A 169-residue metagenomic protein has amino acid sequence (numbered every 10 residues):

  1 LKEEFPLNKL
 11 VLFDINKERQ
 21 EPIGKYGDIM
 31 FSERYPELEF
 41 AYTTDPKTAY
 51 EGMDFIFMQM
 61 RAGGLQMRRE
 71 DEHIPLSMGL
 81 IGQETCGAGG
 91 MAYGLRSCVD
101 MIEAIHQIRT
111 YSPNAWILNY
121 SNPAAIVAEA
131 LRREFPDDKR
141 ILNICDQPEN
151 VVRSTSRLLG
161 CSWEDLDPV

Functional and structural regions predicted by a protein language model:
K2-E3, D28-E33, T110, E129-I141 (+1 more regions): Short, surface-exposed basic-aromatic patches at helix termini and helix-loop junctions that form
K2-Y35: Glycine-rich phosphate-binding loop and adjoining beta1-alpha1-beta2 segment of Rossmann-like nucleotide-binding folds
N8-K9, E39, W116, R140: Residues at the starts of beta-strands that form the adenosine-phosphate
R19, V127, V151: Conserved short alpha-helix immediately C-terminal to the canonical SAM/SAH-binding motif I of Rossmann-like
E39, D137-R140, I144-V169: Substrate/ligand-engaging "lid" and interaction regions
E39-G52: Short acidic low-complexity segments
Y50, D54-M60: N-terminal Rossmann-like NAD(P) cofactor-binding module of classical short-chain dehydrogenase/reductase
A62-F135: Rossmann-fold NAD(P)-binding glycine/threonine-rich loop
